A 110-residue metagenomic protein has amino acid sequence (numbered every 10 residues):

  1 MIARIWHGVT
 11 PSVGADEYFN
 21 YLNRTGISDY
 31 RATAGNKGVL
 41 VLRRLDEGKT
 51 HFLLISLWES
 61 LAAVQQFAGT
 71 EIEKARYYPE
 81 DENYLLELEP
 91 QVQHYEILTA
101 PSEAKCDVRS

Functional and structural regions predicted by a protein language model:
I2, L40-T50, R76-S110: Glycine-rich beta-strand-turn "strand-cap" elements at beta-sheet edges
A3-V9, L40-E71: Short, well-ordered beta-strand segments in beta-rich or mixed alpha/beta enzyme and ligand-binding folds
V9-L22: Short, surface-exposed ligand-recognition loops at beta-strand->loop->(often short) alpha-helix junctions that present
G14-D16, A62-V64, A100-E103: Residue-level signal for secondary-structure boundary sites
Y21-N36, L57-H94: An amphipathic, aromatic/His-enriched active-site/gating alpha helix that lines ligand/cofactor pockets
